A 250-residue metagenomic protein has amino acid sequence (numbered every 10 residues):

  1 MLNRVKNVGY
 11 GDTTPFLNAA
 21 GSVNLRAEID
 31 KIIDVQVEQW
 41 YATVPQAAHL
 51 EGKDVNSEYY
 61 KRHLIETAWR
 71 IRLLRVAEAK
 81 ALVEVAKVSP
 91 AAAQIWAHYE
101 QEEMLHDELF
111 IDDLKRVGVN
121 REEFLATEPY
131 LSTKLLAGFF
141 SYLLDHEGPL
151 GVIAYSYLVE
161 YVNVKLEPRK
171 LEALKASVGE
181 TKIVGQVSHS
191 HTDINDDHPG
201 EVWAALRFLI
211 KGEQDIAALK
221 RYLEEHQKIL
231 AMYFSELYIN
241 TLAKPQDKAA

Functional and structural regions predicted by a protein language model:
L2-A250: Non-heme di-metal
